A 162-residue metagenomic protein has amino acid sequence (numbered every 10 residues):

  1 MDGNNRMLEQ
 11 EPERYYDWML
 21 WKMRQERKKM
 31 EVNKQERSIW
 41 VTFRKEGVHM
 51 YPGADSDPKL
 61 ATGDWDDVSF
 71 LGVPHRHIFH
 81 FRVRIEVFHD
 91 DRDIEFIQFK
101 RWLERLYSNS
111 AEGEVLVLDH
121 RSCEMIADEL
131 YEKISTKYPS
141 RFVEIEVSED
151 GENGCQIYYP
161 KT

Functional and structural regions predicted by a protein language model:
E11-T162: Charge-rich, low-complexity N-terminal segments
